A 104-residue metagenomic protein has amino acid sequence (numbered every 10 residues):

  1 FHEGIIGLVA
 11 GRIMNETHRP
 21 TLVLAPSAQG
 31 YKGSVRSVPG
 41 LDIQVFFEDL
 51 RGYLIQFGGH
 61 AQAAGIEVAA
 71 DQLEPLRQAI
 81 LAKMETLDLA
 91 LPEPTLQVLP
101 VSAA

Functional and structural regions predicted by a protein language model:
F1-Q97: Glycine-rich, acidic loop segments that terminate in or are immediately followed by a histidine
Q97-A104: Short, conserved secondary-structure transition motifs
